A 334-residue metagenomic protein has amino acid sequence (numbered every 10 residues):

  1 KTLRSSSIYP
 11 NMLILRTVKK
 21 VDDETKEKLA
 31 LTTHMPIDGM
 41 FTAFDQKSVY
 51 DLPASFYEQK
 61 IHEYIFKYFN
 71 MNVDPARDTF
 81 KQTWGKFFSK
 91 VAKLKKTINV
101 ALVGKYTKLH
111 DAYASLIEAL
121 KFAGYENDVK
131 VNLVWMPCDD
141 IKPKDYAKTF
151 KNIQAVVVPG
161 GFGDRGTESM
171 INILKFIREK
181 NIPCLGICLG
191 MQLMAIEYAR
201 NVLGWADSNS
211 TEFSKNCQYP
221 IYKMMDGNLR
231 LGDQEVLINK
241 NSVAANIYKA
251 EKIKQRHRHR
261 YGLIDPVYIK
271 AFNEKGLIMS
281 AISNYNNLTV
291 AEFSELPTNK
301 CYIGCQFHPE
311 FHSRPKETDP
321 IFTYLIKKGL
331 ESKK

Functional and structural regions predicted by a protein language model:
K1-T298, P309-K334: N-terminal beta1-alpha1 cap of cysteine-dependent amidohydrolase-like domains
C301-F307: Short FAD-binding loop at a beta-strand-to-alpha-helix junction that anchors the flavin cofactor in diverse
